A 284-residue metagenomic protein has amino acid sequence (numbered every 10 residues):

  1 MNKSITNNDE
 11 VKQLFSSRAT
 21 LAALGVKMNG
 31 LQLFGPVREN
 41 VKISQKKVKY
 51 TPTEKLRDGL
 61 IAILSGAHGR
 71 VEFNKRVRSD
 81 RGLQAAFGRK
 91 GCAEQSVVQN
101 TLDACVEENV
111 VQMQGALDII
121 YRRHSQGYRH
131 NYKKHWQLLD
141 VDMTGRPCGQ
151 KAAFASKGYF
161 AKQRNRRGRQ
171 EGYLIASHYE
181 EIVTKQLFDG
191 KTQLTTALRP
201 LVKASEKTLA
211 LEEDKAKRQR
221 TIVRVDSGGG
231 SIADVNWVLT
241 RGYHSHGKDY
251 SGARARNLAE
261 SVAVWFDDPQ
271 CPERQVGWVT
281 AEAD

Functional and structural regions predicted by a protein language model:
M1-R166, E171-A216: Dynamic "connector" segments at or just before major functional cores
L56, Q137-L139, Q219-T221, R241-S245 (+2 more regions): Structural beta-strand/beta-sheet cores of well-ordered domains, especially the beta-sheet scaffolds that support
G66, G88, G242, Q270-P272: Glycine-centered helix-boundary capping/hinge motifs
Y128-N131, N236-W237, V279-D284: A general structural signal for short secondary-structure junctions and capping/turn motifs
A153-G158, W237-Y243, E260-V264: Short secondary-structure boundary/capping segments
L194-R256: Domain-level cores of phosphate- or acyl-group-handling catalytic modules
H244-D284: An anionic, glycine-rich sequence signature occurring as long contiguous blocks
